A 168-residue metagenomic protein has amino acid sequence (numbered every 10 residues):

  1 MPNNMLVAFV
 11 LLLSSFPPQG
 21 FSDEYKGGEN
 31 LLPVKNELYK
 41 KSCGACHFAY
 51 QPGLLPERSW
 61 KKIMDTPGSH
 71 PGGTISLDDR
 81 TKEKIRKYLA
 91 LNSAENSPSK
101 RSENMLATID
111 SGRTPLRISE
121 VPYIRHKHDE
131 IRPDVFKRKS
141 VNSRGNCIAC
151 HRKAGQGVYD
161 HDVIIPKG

Functional and structural regions predicted by a protein language model:
M1-L6: Bacterial N-terminal signal peptides that target proteins for export
V7-F16: Bacterial N-terminal signal peptides
P17-S22: Sec/Tat signal peptide C-region and signal peptidase I cleavage site
D23-G44, F48-E83, A94-E95, E103-G168: Sequence context surrounding c-type heme c attachment/ligation sites in exported
